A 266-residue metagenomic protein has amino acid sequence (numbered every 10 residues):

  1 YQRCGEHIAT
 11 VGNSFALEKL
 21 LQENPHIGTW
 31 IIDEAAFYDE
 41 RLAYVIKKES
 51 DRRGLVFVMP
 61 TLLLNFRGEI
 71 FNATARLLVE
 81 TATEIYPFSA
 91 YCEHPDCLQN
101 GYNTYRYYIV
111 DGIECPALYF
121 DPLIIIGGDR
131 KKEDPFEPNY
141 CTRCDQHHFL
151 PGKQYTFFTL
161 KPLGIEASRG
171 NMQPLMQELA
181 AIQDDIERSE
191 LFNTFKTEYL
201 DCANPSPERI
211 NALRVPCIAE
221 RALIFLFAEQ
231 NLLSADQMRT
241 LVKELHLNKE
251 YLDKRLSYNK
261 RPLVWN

Functional and structural regions predicted by a protein language model:
Y1-K19, G68-T74, I125-G127, D134-L213 (+1 more regions): Conserved P-loop
E18-G28: Short basic/glycine-enriched coil/helix segment immediately N-terminal to the Walker B
T29-W30, V56: Hydrophobic "anchor" residues on beta-strands that sit immediately upstream of conserved functional sites
D33-A35: Walker B catalytic acidic pair
F37-K153, L163, A167, C217 (+3 more regions): Replace "adjacent to P-loop NTPase cores in ATP/GTP-dependent enzymes" with "adjacent to NTP-binding cores
S206-P207, P216-A222: Short, leucine-enriched amphipathic alpha-helices that occur as contiguous helical runs
